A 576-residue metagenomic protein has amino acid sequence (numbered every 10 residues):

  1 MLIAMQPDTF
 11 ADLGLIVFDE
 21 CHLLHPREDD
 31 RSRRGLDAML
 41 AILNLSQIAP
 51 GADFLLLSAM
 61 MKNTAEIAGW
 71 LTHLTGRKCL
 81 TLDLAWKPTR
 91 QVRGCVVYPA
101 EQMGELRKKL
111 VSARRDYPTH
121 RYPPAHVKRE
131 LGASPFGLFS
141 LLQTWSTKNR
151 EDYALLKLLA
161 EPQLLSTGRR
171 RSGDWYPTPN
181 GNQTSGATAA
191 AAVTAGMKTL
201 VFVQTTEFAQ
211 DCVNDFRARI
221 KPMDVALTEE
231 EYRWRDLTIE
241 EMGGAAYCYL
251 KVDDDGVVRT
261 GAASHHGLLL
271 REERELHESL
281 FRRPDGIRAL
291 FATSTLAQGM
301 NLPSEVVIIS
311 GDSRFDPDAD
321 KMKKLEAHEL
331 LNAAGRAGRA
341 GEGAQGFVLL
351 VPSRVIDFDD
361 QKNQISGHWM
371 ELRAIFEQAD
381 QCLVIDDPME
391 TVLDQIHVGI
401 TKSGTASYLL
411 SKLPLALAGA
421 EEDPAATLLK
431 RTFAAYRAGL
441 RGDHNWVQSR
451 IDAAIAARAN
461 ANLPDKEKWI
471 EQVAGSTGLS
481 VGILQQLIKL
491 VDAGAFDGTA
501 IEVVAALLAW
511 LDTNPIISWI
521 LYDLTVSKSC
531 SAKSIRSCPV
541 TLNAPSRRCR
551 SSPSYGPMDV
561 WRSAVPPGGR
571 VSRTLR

Functional and structural regions predicted by a protein language model:
L2-Q6, R274-E275, S279-L280, L290-I308 (+1 more regions): SF2 helicase motor core recognition
Q6-A49, D53-F54: SF2 helicase catalytic motif II
C21-D30, A263, A297, S313 (+1 more regions): Catalytic acidic motif of RecA-like/P-loop NTPases
I48-D53, L302, V306-D316, D320-W369: Conserved segment of the helicase C-terminal RecA-like domain
D53, L57-W70, T75-D211: Conserved interdomain linker/interface between the two RecA-like ATPase lobes of SF2 helicase motors
Q143-A289, D316-L330: Conserved C-terminal RecA-like helicase domain
G343-N445: C-terminal helicase module of SF1/SF2 nucleic-acid helicases/translocases
I400-T405, L409, I455-R576: C-terminal accessory/interaction regions of large nucleic acid-associated machines
